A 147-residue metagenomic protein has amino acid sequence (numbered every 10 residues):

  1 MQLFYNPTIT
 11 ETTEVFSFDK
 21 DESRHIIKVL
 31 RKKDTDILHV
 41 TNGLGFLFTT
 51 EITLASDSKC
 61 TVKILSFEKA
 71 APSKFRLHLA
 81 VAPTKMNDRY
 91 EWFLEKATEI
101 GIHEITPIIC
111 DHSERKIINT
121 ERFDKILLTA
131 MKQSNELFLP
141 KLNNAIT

Functional and structural regions predicted by a protein language model:
M1-A70, E121: N-terminal positively charged helical leader segments and presequences
A71-T147: RNA substrate-binding interface of SAM-dependent RNA methyltransferases
